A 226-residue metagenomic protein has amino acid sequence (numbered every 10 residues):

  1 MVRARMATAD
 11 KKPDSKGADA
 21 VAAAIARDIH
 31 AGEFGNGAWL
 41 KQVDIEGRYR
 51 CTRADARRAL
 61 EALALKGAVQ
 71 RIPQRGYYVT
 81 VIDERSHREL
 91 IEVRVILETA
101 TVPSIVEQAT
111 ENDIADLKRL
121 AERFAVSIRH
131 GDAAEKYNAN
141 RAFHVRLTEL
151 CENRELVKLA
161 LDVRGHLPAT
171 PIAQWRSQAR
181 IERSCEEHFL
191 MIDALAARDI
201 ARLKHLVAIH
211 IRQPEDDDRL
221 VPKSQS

Functional and structural regions predicted by a protein language model:
M1-E107, E149, R219-S226: Short linear motifs at protein or domain termini
K16, I114-A115, A179-E182: Short helix-capping and inter-helix turn/linker motifs at the boundaries of alpha-helical repeat units
A38, R71-I72, N140, R183-C185: Short, flexible turn/loop "capping" segments at secondary-structure junctions
R48, R176-S226: C-terminal regulatory/effector modules of DNA-binding transcriptional regulators
A64-Q70, V163-G165, A179-E182: Mobile beta-alpha loop/short-helix "lid" or hinge segments that flank ligand
D83-E84, T170-Q174: Short alpha-helical transmembrane interface motifs in multi-pass membrane proteins
L90, V102, E111-I172, E186-D193 (+1 more regions): Conserved amphipathic alpha-helical segments that form helical-bundle/coiled-coil interaction surfaces
